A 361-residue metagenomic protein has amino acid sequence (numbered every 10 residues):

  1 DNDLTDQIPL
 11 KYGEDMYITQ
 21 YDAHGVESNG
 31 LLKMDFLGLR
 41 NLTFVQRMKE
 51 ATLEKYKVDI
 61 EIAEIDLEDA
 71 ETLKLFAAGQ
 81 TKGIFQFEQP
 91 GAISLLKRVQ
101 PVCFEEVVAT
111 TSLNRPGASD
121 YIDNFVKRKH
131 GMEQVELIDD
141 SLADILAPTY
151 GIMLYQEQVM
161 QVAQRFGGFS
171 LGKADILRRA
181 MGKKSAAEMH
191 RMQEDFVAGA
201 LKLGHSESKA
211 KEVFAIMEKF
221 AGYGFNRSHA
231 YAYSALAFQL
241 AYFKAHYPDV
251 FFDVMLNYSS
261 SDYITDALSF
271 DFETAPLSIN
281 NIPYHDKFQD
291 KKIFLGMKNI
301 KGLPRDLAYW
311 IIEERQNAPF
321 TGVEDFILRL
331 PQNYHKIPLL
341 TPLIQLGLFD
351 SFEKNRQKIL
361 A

Functional and structural regions predicted by a protein language model:
D1-A361: Noncatalytic, beta-rich nucleic-acid-contacting surfaces in large DNA/RNA-processing enzymes
